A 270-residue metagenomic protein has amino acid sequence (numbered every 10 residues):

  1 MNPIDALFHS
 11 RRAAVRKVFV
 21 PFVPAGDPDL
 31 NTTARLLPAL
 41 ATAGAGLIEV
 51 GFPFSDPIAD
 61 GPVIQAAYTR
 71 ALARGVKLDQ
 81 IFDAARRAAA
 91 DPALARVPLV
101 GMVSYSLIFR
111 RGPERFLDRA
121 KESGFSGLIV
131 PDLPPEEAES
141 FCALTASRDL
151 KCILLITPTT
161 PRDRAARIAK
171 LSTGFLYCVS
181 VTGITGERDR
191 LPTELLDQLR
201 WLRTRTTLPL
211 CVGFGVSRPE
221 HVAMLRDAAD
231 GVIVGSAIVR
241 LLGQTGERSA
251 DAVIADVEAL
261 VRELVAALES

Functional and structural regions predicted by a protein language model:
M1-V20, A84-A90: N-terminal amphipathic alpha-helix/helix-capping segment at the start of soluble metabolic enzymes
A14-V20, A93-S104, T145-I156, R203-F214: Short beta-strand/loop segments at the ligand-binding rim of alpha/beta enzyme cores
L30-T42, T160-K170, R205, V212 (+1 more regions): Catalytic cores of alpha/beta
L36, L47, F52, Q65-V130 (+2 more regions): Active-site beta->alpha loop and helix N-cap motifs at the rims of alpha/beta catalytic domains
A45-S55, F125-I129, P134, L176-G186 (+2 more regions): Glycine-rich phosphate-binding active-site loops on the catalytic face of alpha/beta enzymes
A73-G75, G124-E137, K151-T160, A165 (+1 more regions): Catalytic beta/alpha-barrel core
L155, A165-T204, L241-T245: Glycine/Thr-rich beta-alpha phosphate-binding loop at enzyme active sites
Q198-L208, S217-S270: Alpha/beta catalytic cores of nucleotide-metabolism and tRNA/nucleoside-modifying enzymes
